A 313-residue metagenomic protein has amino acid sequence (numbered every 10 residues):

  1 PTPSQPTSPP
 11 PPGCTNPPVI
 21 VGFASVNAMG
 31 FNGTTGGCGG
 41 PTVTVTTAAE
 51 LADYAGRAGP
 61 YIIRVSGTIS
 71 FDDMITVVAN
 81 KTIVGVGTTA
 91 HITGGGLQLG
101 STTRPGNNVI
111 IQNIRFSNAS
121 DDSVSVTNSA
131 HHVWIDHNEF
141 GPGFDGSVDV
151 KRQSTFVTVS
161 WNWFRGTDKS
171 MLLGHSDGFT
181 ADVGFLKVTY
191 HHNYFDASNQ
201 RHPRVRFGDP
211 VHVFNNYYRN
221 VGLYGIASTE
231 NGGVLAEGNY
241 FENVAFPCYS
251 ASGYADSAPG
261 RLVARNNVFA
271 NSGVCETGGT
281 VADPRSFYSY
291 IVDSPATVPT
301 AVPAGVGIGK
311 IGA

Functional and structural regions predicted by a protein language model:
P1-I62, G273-A313: Extracellular "leader-to-stem" segments immediately downstream of a signal peptide or signal-anchor in secreted/lumenal
F31-G36, S70-I75, S228: Short aromatic-glycine motifs in intrinsically disordered, low-complexity regions
T46, R64, L172-G174: Residues in well-ordered beta-strands of folded domains
A52-G59, S66-V84, A90-N113, N118-A130: Extracellular beta-strand-rich solenoid/capping regions of secreted or surface-exposed proteins that bind or remodel
D73-V77, H91, G95-R104, D122-S129 (+6 more regions): Glycine-rich beta-solenoid repeat tracts in large extracellular/virion proteins
N80-V86, G106-N118, A130-F144, S154-H175 (+4 more regions): Right-handed parallel beta-helix
V205-F207, F214-A313: Extracellular beta-rich repeat passengers
